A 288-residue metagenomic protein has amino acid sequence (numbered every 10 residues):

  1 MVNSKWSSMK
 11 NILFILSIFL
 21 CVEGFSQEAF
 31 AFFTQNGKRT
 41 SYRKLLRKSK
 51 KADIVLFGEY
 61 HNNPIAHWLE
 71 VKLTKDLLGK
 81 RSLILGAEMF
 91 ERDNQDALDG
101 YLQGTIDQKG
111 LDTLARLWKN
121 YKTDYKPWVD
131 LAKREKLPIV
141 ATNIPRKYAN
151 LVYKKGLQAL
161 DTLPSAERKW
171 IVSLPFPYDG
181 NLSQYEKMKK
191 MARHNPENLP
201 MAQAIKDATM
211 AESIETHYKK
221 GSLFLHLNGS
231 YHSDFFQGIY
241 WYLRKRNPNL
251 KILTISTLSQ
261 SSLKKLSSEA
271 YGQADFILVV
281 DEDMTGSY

Functional and structural regions predicted by a protein language model:
V2-I12: Positively charged n-region of N-terminal signal peptides that target proteins for export
I12-C21: Sec-dependent N-terminal signal peptides
F25-A52: N- or domain-start disorder-to-order transition segments that initiate the globular core
K50-L83, M89: N-terminal, post-signal-peptide region of Sec/Tat-exported proteins
Y60-P64, F90-N94, P145-A149, S230-S233 (+1 more regions): Solvent-exposed loop/turn segments at secondary-structure junctions within structured extracellular/periplasmic domains
I84-E91, T254-T257: Short internal beta-strands
A97-H217: A substrate-binding/cap region within the structured catalytic cores of diverse enzymes
T209, E215-Y218, H232-Y288: C-terminal regions of proteins
